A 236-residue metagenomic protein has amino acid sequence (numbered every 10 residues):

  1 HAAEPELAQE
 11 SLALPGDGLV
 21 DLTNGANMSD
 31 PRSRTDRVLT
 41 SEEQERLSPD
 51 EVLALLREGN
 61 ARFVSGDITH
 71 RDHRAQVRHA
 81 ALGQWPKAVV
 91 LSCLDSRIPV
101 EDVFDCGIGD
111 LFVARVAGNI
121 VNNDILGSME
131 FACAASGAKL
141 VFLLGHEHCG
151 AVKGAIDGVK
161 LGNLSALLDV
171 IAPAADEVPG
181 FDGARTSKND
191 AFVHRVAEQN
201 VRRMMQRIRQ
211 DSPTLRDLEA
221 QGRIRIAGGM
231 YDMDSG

Functional and structural regions predicted by a protein language model:
Q9-D21: Periodic, rod-like helical contexts
M28-G83, G109, N119-S136, G150-S235: Divalent-metal-activated hydrolytic enzyme cores
L56, V90, A114, L143 (+2 more regions): Divalent metal-coordination and catalytic microenvironments
I68-T69, Q76-I98, F104: Glycine-rich, flexible N-terminal cofactor/catalytic loop recognition
S92-R97, A117-I120, H146-E147: Short glycine-enriched loops at secondary-structure junctions
V103-V113: Short helix-loop-beta junction
K139: Short acidic/polar active-site loop segments enriched in Thr and Asp
